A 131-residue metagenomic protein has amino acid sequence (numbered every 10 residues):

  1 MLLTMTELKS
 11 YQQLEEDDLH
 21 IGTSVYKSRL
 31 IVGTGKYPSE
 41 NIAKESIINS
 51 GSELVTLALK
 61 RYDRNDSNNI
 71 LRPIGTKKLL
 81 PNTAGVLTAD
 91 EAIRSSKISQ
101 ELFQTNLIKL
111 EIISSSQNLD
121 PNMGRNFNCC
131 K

Functional and structural regions predicted by a protein language model:
L2-G33, N69: N-terminal amphipathic alpha-helix/helix-capping segment at the start of soluble metabolic enzymes
T6-Y11, G33-P38, S95, S116-D120: Short acidic/polar alpha-helix capping motifs at helix-coil junctions
G22, S28-N49: N-terminal binding-site loop/beta-alpha segment at the start of enzyme catalytic domains that lines or forms
N41, N49-K131: Active-site beta->alpha loop and helix N-cap motifs at the rims of alpha/beta catalytic domains
